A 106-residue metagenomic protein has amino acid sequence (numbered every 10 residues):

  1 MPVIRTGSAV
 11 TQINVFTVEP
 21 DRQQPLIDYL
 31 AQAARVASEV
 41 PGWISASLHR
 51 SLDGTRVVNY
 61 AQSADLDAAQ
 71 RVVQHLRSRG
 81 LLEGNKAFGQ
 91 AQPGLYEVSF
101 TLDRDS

Functional and structural regions predicted by a protein language model:
M1-I13: An N-terminal domain-start capping segment
P2-R5, Q32-I44, Q62-Y96: An amphipathic, aromatic/His-enriched active-site/gating alpha helix that lines ligand/cofactor pockets
S8-V10, P25, V40-G42: Short, flexible segments with low predicted structural confidence
V10-Q12, D21, Q90: Intrinsically disordered, low-complexity regions enriched for glutamine and histidine
T11-T17, S47-L76: Short, well-ordered beta-strand segments in beta-rich or mixed alpha/beta enzyme and ligand-binding folds
T17-Y29: Short, surface-exposed ligand-recognition loops at beta-strand->loop->(often short) alpha-helix junctions that present
E97-S106: Short, low-order "capping/linker" segments at domain edges
